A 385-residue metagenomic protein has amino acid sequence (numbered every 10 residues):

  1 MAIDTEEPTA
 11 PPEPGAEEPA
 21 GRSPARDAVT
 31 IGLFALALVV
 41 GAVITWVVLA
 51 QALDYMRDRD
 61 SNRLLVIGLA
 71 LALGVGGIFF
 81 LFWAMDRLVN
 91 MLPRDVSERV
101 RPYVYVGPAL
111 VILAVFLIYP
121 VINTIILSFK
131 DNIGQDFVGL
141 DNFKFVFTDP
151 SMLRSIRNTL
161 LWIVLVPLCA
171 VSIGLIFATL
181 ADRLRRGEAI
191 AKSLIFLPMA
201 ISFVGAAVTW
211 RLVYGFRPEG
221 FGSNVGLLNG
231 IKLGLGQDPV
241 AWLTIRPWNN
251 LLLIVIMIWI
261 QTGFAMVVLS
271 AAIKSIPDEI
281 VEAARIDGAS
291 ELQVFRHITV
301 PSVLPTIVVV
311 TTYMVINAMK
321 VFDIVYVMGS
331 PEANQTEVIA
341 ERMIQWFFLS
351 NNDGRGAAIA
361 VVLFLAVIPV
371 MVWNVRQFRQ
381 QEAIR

Functional and structural regions predicted by a protein language model:
M1-L38, D58, V66-Y105, R186-E188 (+1 more regions): Transmembrane alpha-helical segments of polytopic membrane transport and secretion proteins
F34-V48: Canonical alpha-helical transmembrane segments of integral membrane proteins
W46-A70, F79, R101-R385: A structural signal for multi-pass alpha-helical bundles of membrane permease subunits that mediate small-molecule
